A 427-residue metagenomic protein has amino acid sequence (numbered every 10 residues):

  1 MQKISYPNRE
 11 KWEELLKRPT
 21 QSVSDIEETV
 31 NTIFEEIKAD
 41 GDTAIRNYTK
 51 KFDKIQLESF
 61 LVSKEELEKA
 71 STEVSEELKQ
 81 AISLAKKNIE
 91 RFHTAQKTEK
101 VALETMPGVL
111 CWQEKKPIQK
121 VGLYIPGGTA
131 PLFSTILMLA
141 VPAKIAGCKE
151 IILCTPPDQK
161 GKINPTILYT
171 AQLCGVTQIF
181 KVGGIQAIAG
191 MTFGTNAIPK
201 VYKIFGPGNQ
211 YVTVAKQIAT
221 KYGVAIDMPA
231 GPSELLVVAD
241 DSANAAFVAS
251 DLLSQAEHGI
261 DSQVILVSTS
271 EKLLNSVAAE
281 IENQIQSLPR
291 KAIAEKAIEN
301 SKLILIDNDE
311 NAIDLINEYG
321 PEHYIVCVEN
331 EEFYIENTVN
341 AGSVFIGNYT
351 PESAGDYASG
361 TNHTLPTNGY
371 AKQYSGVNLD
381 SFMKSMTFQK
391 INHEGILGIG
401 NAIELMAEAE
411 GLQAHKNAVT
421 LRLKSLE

Functional and structural regions predicted by a protein language model:
M1-P7, Q178-G183, L303-N308: Short acidic-hydrophobic, aromatic-tinged amphipathic segments that line or gate anion-handling sites
M1-Q119: N-terminal Rossmann-like NAD(P)+-binding subdomain of aldehyde/semialdehyde dehydrogenases
T98-L103, A225, S262-V267, S287-A297 (+3 more regions): Flexible, glycine/charged-enriched surface loops at secondary-structure junctions
L103-Y169: Conserved small-residue-rich beta-alpha loop and adjacent elements that most often cradle the phosphate/pyrophosphate
L173-Q263: Conserved NAD(P)+-binding/catalytic subdomain of aldehyde/semialdehyde dehydrogenases
H258, L266-N337, A341: A glycine- and small/hydrophobic-rich beta-loop-beta segment that serves as a flexible "lid/hinge" or phosphate-binding
N317-E427: C-terminal core of ALDH-fold dehydrogenases
